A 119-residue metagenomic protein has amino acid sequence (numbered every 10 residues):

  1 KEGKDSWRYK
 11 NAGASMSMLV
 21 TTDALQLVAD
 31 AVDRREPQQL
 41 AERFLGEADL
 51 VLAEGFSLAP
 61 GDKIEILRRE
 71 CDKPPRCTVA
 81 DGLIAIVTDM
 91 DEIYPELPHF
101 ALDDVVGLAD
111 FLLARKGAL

Functional and structural regions predicted by a protein language model:
K1-A31: N-terminal phosphate/diphosphate-binding loop that engages ATP/GTP or pyrophosphate donors across diverse enzyme folds
K4, R35, Q39, D103 (+1 more regions): Conserved active-site and cofactor/substrate-binding residues in soluble primary-metabolism enzymes
S6-W7, R35, L67-E70: Short, solvent-exposed amphipathic alpha-helical segments in soluble enzyme and RNA/protein-processing domains
R8, Q39, R43, G107-F111: Alpha-helical scaffold segments in soluble metabolic enzymes
K10-N11, L19, R43-L45, F56 (+1 more regions): Solvent-exposed alpha-helices and their adjacent loops that cap or buttress functional pockets in soluble metabolic
Q26-L27, R34-R35, K73-P74, I93: A broad, structure-centric signal for solvent-exposed, well-ordered loop/edge residues that line or flank functional
V28-L58: Phosphate-binding/switch loop-helix module in NTP-utilizing enzymes
D49-A118: Phosphate/Mg2+-binding loops and adjacent switch elements in nucleotide/diphosphate-handling enzyme cores
